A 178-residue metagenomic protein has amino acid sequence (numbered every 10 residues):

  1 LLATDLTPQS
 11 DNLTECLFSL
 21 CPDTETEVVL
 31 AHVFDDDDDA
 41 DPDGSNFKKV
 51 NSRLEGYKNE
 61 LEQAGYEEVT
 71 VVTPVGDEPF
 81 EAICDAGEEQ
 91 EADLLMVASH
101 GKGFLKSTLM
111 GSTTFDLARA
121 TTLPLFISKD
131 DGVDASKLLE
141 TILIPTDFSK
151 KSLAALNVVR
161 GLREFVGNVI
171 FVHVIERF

Functional and structural regions predicted by a protein language model:
L1-G44, Q63-A64, T141-F178: Small/aliphatic-rich secondary-structure junction motif
A3, V72-T73, A98, P145: Active-site-adjacent beta-strand anchor residues
L17, Y57, I83, L117 (+1 more regions): Aromatic/hydrophobic pocket-lining residues that form π-stacking "cages" and hydrophobic walls in ligand
S19-C21, C84-A135: Gly/Ser-rich helix-loop-strand patches that form or flank binding pockets for ribonucleotide-derived cofactors
L30, T70-T73, I127, F171: A structural preference for short, hydrophobic beta-strand core positions in alpha/beta folds
G44-E55: Short, surface-exposed alpha-helical segments at coil->helix boundaries
N59-L95: Structural beta-alpha unit
S136-E140: A short, charged/proline- and glycine-enriched loop that marks the coil->beta-strand transition at the N-terminal
